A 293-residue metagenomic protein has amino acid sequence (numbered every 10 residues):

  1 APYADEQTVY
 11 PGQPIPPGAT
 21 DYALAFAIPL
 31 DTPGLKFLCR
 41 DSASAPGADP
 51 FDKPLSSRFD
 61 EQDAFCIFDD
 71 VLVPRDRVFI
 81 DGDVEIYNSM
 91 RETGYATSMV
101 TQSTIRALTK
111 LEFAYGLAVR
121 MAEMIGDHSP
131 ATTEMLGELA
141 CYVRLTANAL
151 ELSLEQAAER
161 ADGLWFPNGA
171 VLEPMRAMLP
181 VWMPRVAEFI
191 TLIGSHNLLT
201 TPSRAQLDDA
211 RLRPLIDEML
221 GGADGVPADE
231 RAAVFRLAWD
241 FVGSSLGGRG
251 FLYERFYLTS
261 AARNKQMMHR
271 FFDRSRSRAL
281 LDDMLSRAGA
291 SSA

Functional and structural regions predicted by a protein language model:
A1-S103, H269-S292: FAD-binding core of flavoproteins
E61, V100, A107, L111 (+5 more regions): Generic structural signal for well-ordered, non-membrane alpha-helical segments in soluble metabolic enzymes
R77-V78, D127-H128, L145-E159, R185-L199 (+1 more regions): Intrinsically disordered or highly flexible coil/loop and linker segments, enriched in small and charged/polar residues
E92-S98, L154-L164: Short acidic (Asp/Glu) and glycine-rich catalytic loops that position anionic groups and cofactors
Q102-E159: Extended amphipathic alpha-helical segments enriched in small hydrophobics
T133-E138, W165-E173: Short, charged, amphipathic alpha-helical segments
A170-A293: Alpha-helix capping/hinge segments and adjacent helical runs
